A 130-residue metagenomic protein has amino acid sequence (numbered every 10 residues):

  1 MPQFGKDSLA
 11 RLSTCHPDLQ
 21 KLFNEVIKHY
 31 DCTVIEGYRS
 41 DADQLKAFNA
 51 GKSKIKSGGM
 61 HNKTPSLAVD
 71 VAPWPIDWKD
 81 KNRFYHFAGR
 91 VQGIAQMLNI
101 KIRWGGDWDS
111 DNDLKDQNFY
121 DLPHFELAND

Functional and structural regions predicted by a protein language model:
M1-T33: Active-site acidic/histidine clusters and adjacent loop/turn architecture that either coordinate catalytic ions
Q3-F4, I35, F48, V71-W74: Solvent-exposed, well-ordered amphipathic alpha-helical segments that flank/support binding or catalytic loops
K6-L12, F48-S57: Phosphate-binding glycine-rich loops and adjacent basic patches that engage nucleotide phosphates, nucleic-acid
R11-C15, D41-F48, F84-Y85: Charged, low-complexity, helix-prone segments enriched in Lys/Glu/Asp/Gln
S13, S57-D130: Catalytic cores and adjacent binding grooves of peptidoglycan-active enzymes
L19-F23, Q44-L45, A68, A88: A general structural signal for well-ordered alpha-helical packing
F23-K52, M97, G105-D107: Extended, low-complexity, intrinsically disordered C-terminal regulatory tails of eukaryotic serine/threonine kinases
